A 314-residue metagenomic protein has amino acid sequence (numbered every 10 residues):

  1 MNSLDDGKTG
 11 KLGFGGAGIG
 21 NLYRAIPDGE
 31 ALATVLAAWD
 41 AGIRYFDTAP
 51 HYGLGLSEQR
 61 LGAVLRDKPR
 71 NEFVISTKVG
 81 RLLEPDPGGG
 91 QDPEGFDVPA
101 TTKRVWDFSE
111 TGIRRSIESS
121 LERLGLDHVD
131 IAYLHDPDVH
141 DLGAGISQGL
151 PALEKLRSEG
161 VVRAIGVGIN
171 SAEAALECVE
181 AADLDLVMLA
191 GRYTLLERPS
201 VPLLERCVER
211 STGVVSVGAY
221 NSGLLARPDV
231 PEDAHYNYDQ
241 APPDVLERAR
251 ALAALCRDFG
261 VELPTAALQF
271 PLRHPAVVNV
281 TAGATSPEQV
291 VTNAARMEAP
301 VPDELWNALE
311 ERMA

Functional and structural regions predicted by a protein language model:
M1-K78, L83-P85: N-terminal binding-site loop/beta-alpha segment at the start of enzyme catalytic domains that lines or forms
G7-L12, G42-R44, P69-F73, L126-D130 (+4 more regions): Short, well-ordered coil/turn segments that N-cap beta-strands
F14, A31, F46, L61 (+8 more regions): Conserved, mostly hydrophobic/aromatic
A17-G29, V98-R114: Active-site mouth loops of central-metabolism enzymes
T34, T111-L121, A152: Short, well-ordered amphipathic alpha-helical segments that serve as non-catalytic structural scaffolds within diverse
P85-F96, P228-D233: Short, flexible, mixed-charge acidic loops at enzyme active sites
S119-H140: Active-site groove signature of glycoside hydrolases
P137-A314: Beta/alpha (TIM)-barrel catalytic core signal, keyed to glycine-rich beta->alpha loops juxtaposed to Asp/Glu that bind
